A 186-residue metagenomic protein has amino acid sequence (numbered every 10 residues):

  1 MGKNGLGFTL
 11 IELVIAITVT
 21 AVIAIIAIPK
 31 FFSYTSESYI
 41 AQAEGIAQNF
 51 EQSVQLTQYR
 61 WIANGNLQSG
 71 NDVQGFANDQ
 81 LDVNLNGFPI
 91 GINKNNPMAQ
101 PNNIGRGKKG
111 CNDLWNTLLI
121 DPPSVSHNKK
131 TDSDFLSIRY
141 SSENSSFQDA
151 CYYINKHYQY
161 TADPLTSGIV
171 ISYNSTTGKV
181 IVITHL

Functional and structural regions predicted by a protein language model:
G2-Q42: N-terminal single-pass transmembrane signal-anchor helix
A16, T20-V22, A43, T57 (+2 more regions): Functionally constrained cores in energy, signaling, and assembly domains
Y34-E37, S69, W115: Aromatic-residue detector
S38-G65: Membrane-proximal N-terminal amphipathic helix
N66-F76: Secretome/extracellular-domain signature
G75-L186: Intrinsically disordered, low-complexity regions enriched in Pro/Ser/Thr/Gly and acidic residues
